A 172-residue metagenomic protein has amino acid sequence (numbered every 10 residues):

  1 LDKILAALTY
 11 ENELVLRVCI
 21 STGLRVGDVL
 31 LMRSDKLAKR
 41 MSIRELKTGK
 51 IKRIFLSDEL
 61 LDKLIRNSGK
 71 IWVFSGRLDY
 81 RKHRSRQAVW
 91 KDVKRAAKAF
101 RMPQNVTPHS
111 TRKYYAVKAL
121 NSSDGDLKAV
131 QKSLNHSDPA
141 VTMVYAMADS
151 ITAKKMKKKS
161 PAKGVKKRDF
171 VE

Functional and structural regions predicted by a protein language model:
L1, N12-E13, R86, W90 (+1 more regions): Short, leucine-enriched amphipathic alpha-helices that occur as contiguous helical runs
L1-V26: Basic, Lys/Arg- and aromatic-enriched nucleic-acid-binding interface segment
C19-S21, L120-N121, A146: Short amphipathic helical patch at the helix-1/turn junction of helix-turn-helix
T22, L31-D62, E172: Conserved tyrosine-mediated DNA breakage-rejoining catalytic core shared by Y-recombinases
D28-V29, N105-V106, A116, D124-N135: Active-site-proximal segment of tyrosine recombinases
D35-R40, D124-A146, I151, K167: Short, polar N-cap/turn motifs at the start of nucleic acid-interacting alpha helices
L46-I65, I71-K94: C-terminal catalytic core of Y-nucleophile DNA break-rejoin enzymes
F55, E59, M147-E172: DNA/chromatin major-groove-contacting recognition/catalytic segments
